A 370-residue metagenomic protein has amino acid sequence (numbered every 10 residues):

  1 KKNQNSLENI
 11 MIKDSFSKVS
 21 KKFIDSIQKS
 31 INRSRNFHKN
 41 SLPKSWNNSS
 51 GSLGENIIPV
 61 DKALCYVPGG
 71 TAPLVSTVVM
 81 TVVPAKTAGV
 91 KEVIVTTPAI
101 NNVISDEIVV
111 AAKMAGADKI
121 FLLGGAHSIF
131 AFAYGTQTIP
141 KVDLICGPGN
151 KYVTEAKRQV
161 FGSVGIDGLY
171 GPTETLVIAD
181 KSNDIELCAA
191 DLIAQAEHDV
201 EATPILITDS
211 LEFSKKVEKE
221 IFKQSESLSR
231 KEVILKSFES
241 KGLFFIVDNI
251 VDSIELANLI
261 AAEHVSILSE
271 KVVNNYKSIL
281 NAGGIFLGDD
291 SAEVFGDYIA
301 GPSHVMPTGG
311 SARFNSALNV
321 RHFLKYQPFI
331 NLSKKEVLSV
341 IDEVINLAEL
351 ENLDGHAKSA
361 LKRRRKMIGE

Functional and structural regions predicted by a protein language model:
K1-D61: N-terminal Rossmann-like NAD(P)+-binding subdomain of aldehyde/semialdehyde dehydrogenases
S45-N48, C65, V95-T97, K119-G125 (+9 more regions): General beta-strand structural signal in soluble alpha/beta enzymes
W46-V110: Conserved small-residue-rich beta-alpha loop and adjacent elements that most often cradle the phosphate/pyrophosphate
M80-K91, K113-A115, A133-I139, K157 (+1 more regions): Alpha-helix C-terminal capping segments
G116-T203: Conserved NAD(P)+-binding/catalytic subdomain of aldehyde/semialdehyde dehydrogenases
G168-S240, F244: A conserved active-site cap/scaffold subdomain adjacent to cofactor or substrate pockets
N258-E370: C-terminal core of ALDH-fold dehydrogenases
